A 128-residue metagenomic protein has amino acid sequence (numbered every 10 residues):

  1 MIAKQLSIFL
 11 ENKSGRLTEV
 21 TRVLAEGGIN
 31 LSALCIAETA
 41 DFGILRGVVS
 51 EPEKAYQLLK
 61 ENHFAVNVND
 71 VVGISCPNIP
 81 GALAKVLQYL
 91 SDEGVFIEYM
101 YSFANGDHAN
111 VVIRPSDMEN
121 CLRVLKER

Functional and structural regions predicted by a protein language model:
M1-R128: A conserved regulatory-domain signal marking ACT and ACT-like small-molecule sensing domains and adjacent regulatory
